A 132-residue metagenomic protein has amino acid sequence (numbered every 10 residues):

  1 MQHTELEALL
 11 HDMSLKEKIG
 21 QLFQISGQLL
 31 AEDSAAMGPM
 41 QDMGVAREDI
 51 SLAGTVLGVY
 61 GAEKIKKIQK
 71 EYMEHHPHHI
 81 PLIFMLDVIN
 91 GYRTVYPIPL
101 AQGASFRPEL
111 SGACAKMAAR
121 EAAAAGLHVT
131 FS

Functional and structural regions predicted by a protein language model:
M1-S132: N-terminal beta-rich core of secreted/periplasmic extracellular enzymes
